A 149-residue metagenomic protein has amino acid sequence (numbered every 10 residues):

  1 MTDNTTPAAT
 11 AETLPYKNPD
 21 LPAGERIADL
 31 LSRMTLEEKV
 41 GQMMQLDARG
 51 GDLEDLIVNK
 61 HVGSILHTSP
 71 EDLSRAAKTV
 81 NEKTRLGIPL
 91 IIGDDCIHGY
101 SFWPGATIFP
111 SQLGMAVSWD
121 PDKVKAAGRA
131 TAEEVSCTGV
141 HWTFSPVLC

Functional and structural regions predicted by a protein language model:
T2-C149: N-terminal beta-rich core of secreted/periplasmic extracellular enzymes
